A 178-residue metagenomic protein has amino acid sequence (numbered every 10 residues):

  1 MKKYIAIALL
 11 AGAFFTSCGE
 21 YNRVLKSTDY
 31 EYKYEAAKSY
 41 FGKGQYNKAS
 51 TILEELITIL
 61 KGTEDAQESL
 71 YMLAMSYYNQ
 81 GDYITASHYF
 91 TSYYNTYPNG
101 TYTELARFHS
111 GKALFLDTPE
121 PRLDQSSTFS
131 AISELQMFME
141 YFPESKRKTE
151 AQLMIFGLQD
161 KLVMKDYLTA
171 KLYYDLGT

Functional and structural regions predicted by a protein language model:
K2-A6, F14-T178: Acidic, polar-rich low-complexity tracts and alpha-helical solenoid repeat scaffolds
L9: Soluble catalytic regions of membrane-associated enzymes that act on cell-envelope and secretory-pathway components
